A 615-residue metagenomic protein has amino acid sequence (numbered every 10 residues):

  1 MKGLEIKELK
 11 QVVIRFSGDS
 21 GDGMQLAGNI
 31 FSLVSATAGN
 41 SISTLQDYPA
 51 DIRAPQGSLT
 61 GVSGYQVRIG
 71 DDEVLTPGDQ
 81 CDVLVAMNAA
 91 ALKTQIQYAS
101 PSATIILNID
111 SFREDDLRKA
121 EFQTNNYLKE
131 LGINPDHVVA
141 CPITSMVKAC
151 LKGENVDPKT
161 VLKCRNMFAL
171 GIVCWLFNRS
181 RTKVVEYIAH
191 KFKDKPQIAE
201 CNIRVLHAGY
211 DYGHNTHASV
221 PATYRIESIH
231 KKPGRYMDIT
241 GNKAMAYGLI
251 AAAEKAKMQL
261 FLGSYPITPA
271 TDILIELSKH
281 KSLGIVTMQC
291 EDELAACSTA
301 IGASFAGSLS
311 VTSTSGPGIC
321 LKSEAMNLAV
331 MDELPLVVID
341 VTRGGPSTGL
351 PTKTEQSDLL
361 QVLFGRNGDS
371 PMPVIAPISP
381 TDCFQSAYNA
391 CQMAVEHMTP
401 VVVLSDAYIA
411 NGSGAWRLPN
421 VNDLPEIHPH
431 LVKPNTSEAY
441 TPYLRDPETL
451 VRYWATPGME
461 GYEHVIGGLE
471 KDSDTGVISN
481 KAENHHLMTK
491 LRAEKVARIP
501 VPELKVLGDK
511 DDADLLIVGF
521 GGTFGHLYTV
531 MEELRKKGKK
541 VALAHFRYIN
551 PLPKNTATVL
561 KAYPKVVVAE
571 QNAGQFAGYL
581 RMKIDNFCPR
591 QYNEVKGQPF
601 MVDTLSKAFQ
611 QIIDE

Functional and structural regions predicted by a protein language model:
M1-A256: Active-site cofactor/cluster-binding pocket
Q11-A99, T268-F364, P373-A394: Thiamine diphosphate
V12-D19, A169-G171, L260-G263, S310-S313 (+4 more regions): Short glycine-rich or small-residue beta-strand-to-loop segments that form or flank ligand, phosphate, metal/Fe-S
Y48-P49, I188, V205, I226-H230 (+5 more regions): A glycine-rich phosphate-binding loop feature that marks nucleotide/adenosyl-phosphate handling sites
P49-R53, F112-D116, M146, L294-A296 (+6 more regions): Short gly/pro/ser/thr-enriched loop/turn and capping motifs at secondary-structure boundaries
D51, A149-L151, A218-G234, A252-Q259 (+5 more regions): Gly-rich Lys/Arg/Thr-decorated short loops/hinges at beta-loop-alpha junctions or inter-strand turns that position
G78, I133-D136, A140-T144, K353-P400 (+3 more regions): Conserved thiamine diphosphate
D238-G248, A256, S386, C391-E615: Flexible, low-complexity linker and terminal segments
